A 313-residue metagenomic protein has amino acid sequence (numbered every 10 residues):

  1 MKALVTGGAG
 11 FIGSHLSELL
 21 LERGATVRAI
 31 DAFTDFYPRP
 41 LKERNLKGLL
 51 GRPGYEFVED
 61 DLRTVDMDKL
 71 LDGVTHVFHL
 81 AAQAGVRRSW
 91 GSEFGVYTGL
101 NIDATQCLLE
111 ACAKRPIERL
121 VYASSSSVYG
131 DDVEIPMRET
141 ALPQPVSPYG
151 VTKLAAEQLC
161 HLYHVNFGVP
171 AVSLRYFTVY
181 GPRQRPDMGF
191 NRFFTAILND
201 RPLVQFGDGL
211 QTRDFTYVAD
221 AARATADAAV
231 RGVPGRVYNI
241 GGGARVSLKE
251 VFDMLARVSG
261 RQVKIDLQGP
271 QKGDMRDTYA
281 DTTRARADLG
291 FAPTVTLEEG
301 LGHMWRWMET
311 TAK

Functional and structural regions predicted by a protein language model:
M1-R175, A219: N-terminal Rossmann-like NAD(P)+-binding domain of SDR-like oxidoreductases, especially those catalyzing
K2, L297-K313: Amphipathic terminal alpha-helices
L16, A222-A229, F252-L255, L301-M308: Hydrophobic "lid"/C-terminal helical patch of Rossmann-like NAD(P)-dependent dehydrogenase/epimerase domains
F36-P40, M188, L248, G269-R284: Active-site loop of classical SDR/Rossmann-like NAD(P)-dependent oxidoreductases, centered on the catalytic Tyr-X3-Lys
K47-Y55, F167-G168, F194-Q205, R231 (+2 more regions): A short C-terminal helix-loop "cap" of Rossmann-like NAD(P)-dependent dehydrogenase/epimerase domains
L154, V179-R192, N199-R201, F206 (+5 more regions): Glycine/proline-rich active-site loop of Rossmann-fold NAD(P)-dependent oxidoreductases
A155, L159, Y163, F193 (+2 more regions): Hydrophobic alpha-helix immediately C-terminal to the catalytic Tyr-X-X-X-Lys motif of short-chain
V218, V237, Q271-E299, H303: Conserved C-terminal active-site "lid" loop/helix of NAD(P)H-dependent oxidoreductases that clamps the redox cofactor
